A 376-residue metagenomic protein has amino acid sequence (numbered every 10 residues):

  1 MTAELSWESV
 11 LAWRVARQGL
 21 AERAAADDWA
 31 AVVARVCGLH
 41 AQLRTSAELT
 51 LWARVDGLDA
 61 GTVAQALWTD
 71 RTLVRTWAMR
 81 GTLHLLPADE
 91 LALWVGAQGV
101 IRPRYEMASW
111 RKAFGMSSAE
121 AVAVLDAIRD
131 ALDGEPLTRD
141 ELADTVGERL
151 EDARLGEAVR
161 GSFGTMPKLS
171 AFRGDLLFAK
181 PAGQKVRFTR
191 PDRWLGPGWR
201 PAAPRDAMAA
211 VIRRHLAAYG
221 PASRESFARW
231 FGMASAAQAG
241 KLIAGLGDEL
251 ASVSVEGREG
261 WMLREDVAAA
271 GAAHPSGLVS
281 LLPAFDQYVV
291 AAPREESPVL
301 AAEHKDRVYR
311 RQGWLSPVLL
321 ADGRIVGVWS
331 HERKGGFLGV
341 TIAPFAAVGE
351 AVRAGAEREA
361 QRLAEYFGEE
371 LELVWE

Functional and structural regions predicted by a protein language model:
M1-A153, A302, G339: Phosphate-backbone binding and catalysis cores of DNA-processing enzymes
A66, R139-G147, S170, R224-R229 (+1 more regions): A short acidic, leucine-rich amphipathic alpha-helix
W68-A78, T82-L83, F172-P181, G247-V255 (+1 more regions): A short, conserved structural fragment
L85-L91, A182-P201, E259-A272: Short, cationic-aromatic polyanion-contact patches
S118-P136, P204-G220, L242: Positively charged, polyanion-binding regions of nucleic-acid-associated proteins
A209-D266: Active-site-proximal binding-pocket segments
E249-H304: Non-catalytic regulatory appendages
R307-E376: Glycine-rich, small/acidic residue-mixed loop/short-helix segments
